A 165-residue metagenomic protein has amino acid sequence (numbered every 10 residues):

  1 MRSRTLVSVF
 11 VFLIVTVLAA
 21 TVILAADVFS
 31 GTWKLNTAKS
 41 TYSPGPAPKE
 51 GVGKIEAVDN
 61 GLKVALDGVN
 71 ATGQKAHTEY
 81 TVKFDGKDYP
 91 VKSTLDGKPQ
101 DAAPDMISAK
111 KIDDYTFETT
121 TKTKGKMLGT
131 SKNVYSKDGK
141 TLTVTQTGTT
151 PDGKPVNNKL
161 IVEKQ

Functional and structural regions predicted by a protein language model:
M1-I14: Bacterial N-terminal signal peptides that target proteins for export
V17-A25: Sec/Tat signal peptide C-region and signal peptidase I cleavage site
L24-Q165: Hydrophobic small-molecule pocket/channel-lining residues, especially in calycin-type beta-barrels
